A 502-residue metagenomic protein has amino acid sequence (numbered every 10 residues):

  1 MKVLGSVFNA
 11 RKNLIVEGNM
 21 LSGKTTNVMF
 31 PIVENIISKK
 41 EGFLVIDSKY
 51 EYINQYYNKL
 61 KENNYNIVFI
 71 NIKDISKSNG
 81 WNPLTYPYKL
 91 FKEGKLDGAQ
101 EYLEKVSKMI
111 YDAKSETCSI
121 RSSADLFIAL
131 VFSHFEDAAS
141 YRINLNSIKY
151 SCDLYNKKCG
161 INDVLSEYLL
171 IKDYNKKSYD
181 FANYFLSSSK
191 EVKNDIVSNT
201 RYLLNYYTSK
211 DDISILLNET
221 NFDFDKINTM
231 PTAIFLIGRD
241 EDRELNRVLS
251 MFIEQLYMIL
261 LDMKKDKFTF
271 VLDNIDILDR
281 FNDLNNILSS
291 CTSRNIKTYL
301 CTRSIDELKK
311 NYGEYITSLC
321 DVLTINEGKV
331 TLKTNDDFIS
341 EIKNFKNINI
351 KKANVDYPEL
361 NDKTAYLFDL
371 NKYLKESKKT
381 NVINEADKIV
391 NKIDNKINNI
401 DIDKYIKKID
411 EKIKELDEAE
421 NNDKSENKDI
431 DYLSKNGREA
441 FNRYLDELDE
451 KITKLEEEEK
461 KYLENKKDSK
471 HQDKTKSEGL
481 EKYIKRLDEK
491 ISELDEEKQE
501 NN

Functional and structural regions predicted by a protein language model:
L4-I296, L332, T364-E385: P-loop NTPase motor domains
N286-K343, N347: Conserved ATP-driven motor cores of ASCE-family P-loop NTPases powering translocation/secretion/packaging/pilus
G328-I413, D417-K435, E439-N442, D449 (+3 more regions): Conserved P-loop NTPase motor module
I409, I413, L448, I452 (+2 more regions): Fold-core signature of tandem repeat domains
A419-E420, E458, K498: Extended amphipathic alpha-helical heptad-repeat regions
E496-N502: Short acidic DE-rich linear segments
